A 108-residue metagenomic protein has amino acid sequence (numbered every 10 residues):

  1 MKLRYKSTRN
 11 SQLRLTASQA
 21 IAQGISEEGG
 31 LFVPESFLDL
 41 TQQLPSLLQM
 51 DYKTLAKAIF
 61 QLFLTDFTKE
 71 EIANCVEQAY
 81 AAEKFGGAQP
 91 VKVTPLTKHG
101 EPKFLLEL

Functional and structural regions predicted by a protein language model:
M1-L108: PLP-dependent amino-acid enzyme catalytic core
